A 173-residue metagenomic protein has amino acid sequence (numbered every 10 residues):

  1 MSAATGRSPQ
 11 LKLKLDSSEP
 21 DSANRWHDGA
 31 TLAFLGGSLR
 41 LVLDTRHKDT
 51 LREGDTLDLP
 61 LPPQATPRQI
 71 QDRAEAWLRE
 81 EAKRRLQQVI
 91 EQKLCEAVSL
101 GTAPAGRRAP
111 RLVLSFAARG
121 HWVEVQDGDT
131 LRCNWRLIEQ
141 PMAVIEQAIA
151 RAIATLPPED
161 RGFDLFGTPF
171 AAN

Functional and structural regions predicted by a protein language model:
M1-A148, A152-N173: Active-site-proximal or metal-binding-adjacent scaffold patches in catalytic folds
